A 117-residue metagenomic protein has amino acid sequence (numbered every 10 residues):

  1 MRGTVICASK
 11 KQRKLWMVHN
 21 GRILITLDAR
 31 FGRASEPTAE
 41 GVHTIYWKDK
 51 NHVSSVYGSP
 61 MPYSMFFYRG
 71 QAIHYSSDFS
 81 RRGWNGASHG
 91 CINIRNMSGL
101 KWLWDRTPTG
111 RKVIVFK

Functional and structural regions predicted by a protein language model:
M1-G3, E36-V42, W47-K117: Exported/periplasmic cell-wall-interacting domains
M1-V42, P62-Y63: Cell wall/extracellular polymer interaction/catalysis modules
